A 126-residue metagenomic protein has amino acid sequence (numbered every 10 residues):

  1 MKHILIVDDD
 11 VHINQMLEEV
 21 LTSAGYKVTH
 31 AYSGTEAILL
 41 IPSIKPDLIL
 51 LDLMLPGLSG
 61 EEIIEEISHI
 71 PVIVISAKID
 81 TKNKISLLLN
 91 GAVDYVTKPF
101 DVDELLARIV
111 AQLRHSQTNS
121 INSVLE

Functional and structural regions predicted by a protein language model:
H3, A111-E126: Short, Lys/Arg-enriched segments at the junction into DNA-binding effector domains of transcriptional regulators
H12-S23: Charged docking surfaces used in two-component/phosphorelay signaling
N14, P56, D80, K98: The feature encodes the CheY-like receiver
G25-Y32, L40: Short hydrophobic/Thr-rich beta-strand motif most characteristic of the beta2 strand and flanking loop of CheY-like
S33, S59-E62: Acidic catalytic/metal-coordinating carboxylates
D52, S76: Active-site residues of response regulator receiver
K82-N83, F100-L113: C-terminal output helix
